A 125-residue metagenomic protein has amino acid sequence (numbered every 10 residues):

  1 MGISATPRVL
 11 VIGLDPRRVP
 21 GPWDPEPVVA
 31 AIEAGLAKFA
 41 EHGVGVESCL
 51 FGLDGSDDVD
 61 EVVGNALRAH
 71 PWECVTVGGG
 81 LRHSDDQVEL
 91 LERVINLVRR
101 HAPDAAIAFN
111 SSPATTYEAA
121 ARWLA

Functional and structural regions predicted by a protein language model:
M1-G21: N-terminal, charge-rich interaction modules
R18, G52-D54, G80-S84: Short histidine/acidic/glycine/proline-rich micro-motifs that form metal- and phosphate-coordinating active-site loops
V19-A31: Glycine- and acidic-residue-enriched helix-capping/strand-helix junction motifs
V28, I32-L53: Short, well-structured hydrophobic secondary-structure segments
S48-D57, N110-S112: Short beta->alpha junction loops
E61-L97: Mid-chain, well-packed structural core segment of small domains
L90-A125: Ser/Thr/Gly-rich flexible loops in soluble cytosolic domains mediating phosphotransfer, phosphorylation
